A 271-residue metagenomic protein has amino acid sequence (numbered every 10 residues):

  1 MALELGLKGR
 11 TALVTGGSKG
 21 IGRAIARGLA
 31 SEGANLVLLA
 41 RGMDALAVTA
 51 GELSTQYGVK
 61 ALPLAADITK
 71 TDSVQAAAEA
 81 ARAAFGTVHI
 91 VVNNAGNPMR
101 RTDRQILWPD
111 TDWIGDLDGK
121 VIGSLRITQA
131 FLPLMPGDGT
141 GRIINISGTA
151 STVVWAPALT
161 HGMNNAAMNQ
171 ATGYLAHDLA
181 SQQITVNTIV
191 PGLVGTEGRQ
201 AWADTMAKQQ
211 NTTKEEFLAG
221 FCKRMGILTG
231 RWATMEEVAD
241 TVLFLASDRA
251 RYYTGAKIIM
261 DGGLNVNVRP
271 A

Functional and structural regions predicted by a protein language model:
A2-L3, G20-I21, T102, V153 (+2 more regions): Short C-terminal tail/terminal secondary-structure segment of NAD(P)H-dependent dehydrogenase/reductase domains
T11, S18-G20: Conserved glycine-rich cofactor-binding loop
Q75, P98-I114, P157-T160, P270-A271: Conserved mid-core segment of classical short-chain dehydrogenase/reductases
H89, P109-L125, I144, H161 (+1 more regions): Catalytic Tyr-X3-Lys loop
N97, I144-A167, T172-S181, G192-V194: Catalytic loop of short-chain dehydrogenase/reductase
L125, T188, N211-Y253, M260-G262: C-terminal helical subdomain
P133, H177-D178, R251: Alpha-helical segment proximal to the catalytic Tyr-Lys
A180, T185, Y253-G255: Short, small/polar-rich loop/turn modules that mediate ligand/substrate recognition or access, typified
